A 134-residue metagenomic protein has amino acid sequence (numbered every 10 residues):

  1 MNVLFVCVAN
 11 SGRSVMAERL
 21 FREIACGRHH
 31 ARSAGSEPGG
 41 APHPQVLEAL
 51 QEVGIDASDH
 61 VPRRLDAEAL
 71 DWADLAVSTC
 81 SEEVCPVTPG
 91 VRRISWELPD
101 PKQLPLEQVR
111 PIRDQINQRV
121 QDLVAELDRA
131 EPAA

Functional and structural regions predicted by a protein language model:
M1-D66: Conserved active-site segments centered on acidic
A34, P38, E48, R63 (+5 more regions): Flexible domain-boundary/linker segments
L70-W72: Alpha-helix C-terminal capping/helix-to-coil transition sites in glycosyltransferase folds
S81-A134: Phosphate-binding/catalytic loops
